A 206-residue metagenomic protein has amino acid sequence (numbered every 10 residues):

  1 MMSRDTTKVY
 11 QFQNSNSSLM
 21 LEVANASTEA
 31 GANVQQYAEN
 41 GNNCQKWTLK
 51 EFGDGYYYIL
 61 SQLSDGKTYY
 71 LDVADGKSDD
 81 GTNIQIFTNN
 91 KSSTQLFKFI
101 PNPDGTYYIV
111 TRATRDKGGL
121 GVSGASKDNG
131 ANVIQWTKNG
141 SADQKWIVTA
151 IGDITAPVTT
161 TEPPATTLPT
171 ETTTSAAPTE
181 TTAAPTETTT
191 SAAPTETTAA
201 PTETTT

Functional and structural regions predicted by a protein language model:
M1-T28, K46-S78, L96-K127, I147-V158: Extracellular glycan-recognition/adhesion modules and their associated mucin-like linkers
T7, A32, T82, L120 (+7 more regions): Residue-level marker of intrinsically disordered, low-complexity segments enriched for small/polar residues
A26-T48, A74-S92, L96-K98, K127-G140: Short, tandemly repeated low-complexity microdomains enriched for cysteine and small residues
N40, S64, N90, N102 (+3 more regions): Residue-level signal for mature regions of secreted extracellular proteins and peptides
Q85-F87, T155, E162: Residues marking helix boundaries in flexible regions
D143: Short hydrophobic/aromatic beta-strand or adjacent loop that forms the aromatic wall/cage of a ligand/substrate-binding
V158-T206: Extracellular mucin-like PTS domains
